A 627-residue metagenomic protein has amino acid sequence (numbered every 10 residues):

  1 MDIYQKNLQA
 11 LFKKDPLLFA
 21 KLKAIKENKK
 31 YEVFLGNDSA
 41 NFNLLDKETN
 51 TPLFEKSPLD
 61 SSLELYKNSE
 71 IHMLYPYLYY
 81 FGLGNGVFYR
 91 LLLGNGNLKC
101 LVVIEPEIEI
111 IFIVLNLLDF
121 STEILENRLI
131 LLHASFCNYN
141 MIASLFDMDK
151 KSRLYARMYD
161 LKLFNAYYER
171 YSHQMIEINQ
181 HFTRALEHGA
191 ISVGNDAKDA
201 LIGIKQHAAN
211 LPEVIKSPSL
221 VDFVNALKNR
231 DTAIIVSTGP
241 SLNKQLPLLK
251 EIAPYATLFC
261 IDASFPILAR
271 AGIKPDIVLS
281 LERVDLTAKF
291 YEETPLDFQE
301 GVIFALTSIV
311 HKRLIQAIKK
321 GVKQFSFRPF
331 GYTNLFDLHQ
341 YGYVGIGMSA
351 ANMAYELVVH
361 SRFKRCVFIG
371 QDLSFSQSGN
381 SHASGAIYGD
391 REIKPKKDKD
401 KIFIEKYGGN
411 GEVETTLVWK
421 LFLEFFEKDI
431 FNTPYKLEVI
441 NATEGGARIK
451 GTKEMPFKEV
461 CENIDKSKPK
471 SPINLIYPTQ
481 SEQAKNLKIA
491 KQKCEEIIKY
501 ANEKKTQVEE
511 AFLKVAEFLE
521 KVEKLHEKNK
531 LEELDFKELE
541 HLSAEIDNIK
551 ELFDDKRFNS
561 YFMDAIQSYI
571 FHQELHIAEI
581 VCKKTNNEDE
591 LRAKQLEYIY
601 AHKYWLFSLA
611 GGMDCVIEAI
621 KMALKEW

Functional and structural regions predicted by a protein language model:
M1-A233, P240-T257, P266-R270, I277 (+4 more regions): N-terminal donor/sugar-recognition subdomains of glycan-related enzymes, prototypically the membrane-proximal stem
A156-Y159, L163, K312-L373: Active-site/ligand-binding-proximal alpha/beta "capping" segment
S237, I261, L281, A305-T307 (+2 more regions): Generic beta-strand/beta-sheet core signal
L248, A256, I346-S349, N380-H382: Long alpha-helical, hydrophobic tracts
L258-S264, F304, A351-A354, G370: Extended, hydrophobic alpha-helical segments in both membrane/secreted and soluble proteins
S264-F265, G272-E282, V358-S384: Glycine-rich phosphate/pyrophosphate-binding loops and their adjacent beta-strand/loop elements at enzyme active sites
D337-Y341, F403-E412: Flexible glycine/proline-enriched surface loops and loop-helix/loop-strand junctions
S374, S378-G409: Active-site phosphate/oxyanion-binding loops
